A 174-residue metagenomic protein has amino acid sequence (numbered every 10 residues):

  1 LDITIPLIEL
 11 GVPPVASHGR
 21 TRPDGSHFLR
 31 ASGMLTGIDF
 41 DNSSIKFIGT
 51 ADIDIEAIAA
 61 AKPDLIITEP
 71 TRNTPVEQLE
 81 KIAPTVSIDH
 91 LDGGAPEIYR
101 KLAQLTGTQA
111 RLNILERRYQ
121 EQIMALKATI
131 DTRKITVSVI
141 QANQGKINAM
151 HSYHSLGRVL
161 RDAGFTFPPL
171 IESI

Functional and structural regions predicted by a protein language model:
L1-L10, I114-L170: Basic- and aromatic-lined ligand-binding clefts that recognize polyanionic substrates
D2, I53, N73-T74, G93: Short alpha-helical
I3-I55: A short, structured surface patch at a secondary-structure boundary
A16-G19, I67-P70, S87-H90, I140-M150: Short beta-strand->loop
D41-I48, P63-I66, I171-I174: Short, flexible loop segments at the rims of nucleotide/cofactor-binding pockets, characterized by
I55-T68, P84: Proline-aspartate-enriched helix->loop->beta-strand connector
T74-G145: Extracytoplasmic substrate-binding proteins
